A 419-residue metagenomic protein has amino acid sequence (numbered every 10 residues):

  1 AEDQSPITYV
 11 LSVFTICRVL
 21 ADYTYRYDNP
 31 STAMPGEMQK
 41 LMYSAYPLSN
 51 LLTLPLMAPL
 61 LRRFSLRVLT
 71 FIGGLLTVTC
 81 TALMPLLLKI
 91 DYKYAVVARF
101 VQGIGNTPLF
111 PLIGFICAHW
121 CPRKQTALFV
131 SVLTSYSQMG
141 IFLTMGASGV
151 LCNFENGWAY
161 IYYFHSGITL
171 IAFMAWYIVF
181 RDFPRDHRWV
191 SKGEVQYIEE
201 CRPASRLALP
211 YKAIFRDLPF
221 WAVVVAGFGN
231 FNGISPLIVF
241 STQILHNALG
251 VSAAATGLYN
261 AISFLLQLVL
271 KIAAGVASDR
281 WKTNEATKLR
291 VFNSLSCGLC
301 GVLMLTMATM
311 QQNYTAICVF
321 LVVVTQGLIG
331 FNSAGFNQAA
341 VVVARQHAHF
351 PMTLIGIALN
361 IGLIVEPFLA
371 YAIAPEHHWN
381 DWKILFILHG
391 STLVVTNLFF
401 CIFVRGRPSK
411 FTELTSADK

Functional and structural regions predicted by a protein language model:
L41-P59, A261-A274, I361: Central cavity-lining transmembrane alpha-helices of secondary-active solute carriers, predominantly the Major
L52-L66, L270-A286, A374: Helix-to-loop junctions at the C-terminal end of transmembrane segments in multipass secondary transporters
L75-K89, G298-Q312: C-terminal ends and interior cores of transmembrane alpha-helices in multi-pass membrane transporters/permeases
C80, Y92-P108, F228, L303-M304 (+1 more regions): Hydrophobic core of transmembrane alpha-helices in multi-pass small-molecule transporters, especially MFS/SLC-type
V96-Y136: Cytoplasmic helix-loop-helix junction between adjacent transmembrane helices in 12-TM secondary transporters
Q125-N153, Y160, I168-A172, N230 (+2 more regions): Glycine-rich segments within core transmembrane alpha-helices of 12-TM secondary carriers
T126-L128, C152-R216, A222, V395-K419: Central mid-sequence intracellular linker of multi-pass
D217-I272, S333, E366-P367: Extracytoplasmic gate region of multi-pass secondary transporters
